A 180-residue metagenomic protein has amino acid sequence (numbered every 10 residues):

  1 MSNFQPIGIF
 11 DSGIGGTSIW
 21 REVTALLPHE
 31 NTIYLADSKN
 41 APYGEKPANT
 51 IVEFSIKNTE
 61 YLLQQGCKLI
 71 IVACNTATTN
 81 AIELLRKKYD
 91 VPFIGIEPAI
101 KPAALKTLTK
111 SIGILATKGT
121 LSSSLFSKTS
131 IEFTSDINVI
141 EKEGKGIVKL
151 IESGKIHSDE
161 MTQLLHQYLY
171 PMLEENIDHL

Functional and structural regions predicted by a protein language model:
M1-L180: Non-catalytic structural scaffold of enzyme domains
